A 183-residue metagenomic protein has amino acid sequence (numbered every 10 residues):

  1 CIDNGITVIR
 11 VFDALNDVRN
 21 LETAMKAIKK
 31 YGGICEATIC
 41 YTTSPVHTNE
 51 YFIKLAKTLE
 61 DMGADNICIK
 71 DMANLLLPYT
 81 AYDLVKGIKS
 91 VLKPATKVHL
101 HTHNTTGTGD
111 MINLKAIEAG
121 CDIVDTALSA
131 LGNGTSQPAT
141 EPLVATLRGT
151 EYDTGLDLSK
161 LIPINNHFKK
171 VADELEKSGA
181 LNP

Functional and structural regions predicted by a protein language model:
C1-P183: Catalytic cores and adjacent flexible loops of soluble metabolic enzymes that perform enolate/carbanion chemistry on
